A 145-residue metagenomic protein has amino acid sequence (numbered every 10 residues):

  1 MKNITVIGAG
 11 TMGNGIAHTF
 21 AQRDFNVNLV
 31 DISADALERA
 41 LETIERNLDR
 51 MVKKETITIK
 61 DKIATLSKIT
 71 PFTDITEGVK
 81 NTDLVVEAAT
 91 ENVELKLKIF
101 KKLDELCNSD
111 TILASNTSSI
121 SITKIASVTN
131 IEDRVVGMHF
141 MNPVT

Functional and structural regions predicted by a protein language model:
M1-N47, K54: NAD(P)+-binding Rossmann beta1-loop-alpha1 motif at the extreme N-terminus of oxidoreductases
I7, V30, F72, A88 (+2 more regions): Structural motif
F25, K80, P143-T145: Acidic/polar active-site rim loop that often engages polyanionic ligands
N26, K68-T70, R134: Conserved beta-strand segments of alpha/beta enzyme cores
A40, I99, L103, I125-A126: Hydrophobic packing residues within well-ordered alpha-helices of enzyme cores
R50-I112, I120: Rossmann-like NAD(P)-binding element
I112-T145: Rossmann-fold dinucleotide-binding core
